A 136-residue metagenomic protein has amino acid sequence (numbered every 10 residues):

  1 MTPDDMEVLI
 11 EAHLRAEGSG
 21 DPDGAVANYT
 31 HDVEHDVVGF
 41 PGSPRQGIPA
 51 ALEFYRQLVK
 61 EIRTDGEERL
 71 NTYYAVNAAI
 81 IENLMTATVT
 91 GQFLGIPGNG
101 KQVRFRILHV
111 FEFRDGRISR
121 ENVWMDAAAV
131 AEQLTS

Functional and structural regions predicted by a protein language model:
P3-E7, P22-N77: A solvent-exposed, acidic/Ser-Thr-rich amphipathic alpha-helical stretch
H13, A25-V26, V33, A51 (+3 more regions): Hydrophobic pocket/interface hotspot
Y29, Y73, M85-A87, M125: Short beta-strand segments enriched in hydrophobic/aromatic residues within well-folded beta-rich domains
N77-V89: A short hydrophobic beta-strand element
A87-R114: Exposed beta-sheet edge and beta->alpha loop/turn motif
R120-S136: Low-complexity, intrinsically disordered terminal/linker segments enriched in charged and Gly/Pro repeats
